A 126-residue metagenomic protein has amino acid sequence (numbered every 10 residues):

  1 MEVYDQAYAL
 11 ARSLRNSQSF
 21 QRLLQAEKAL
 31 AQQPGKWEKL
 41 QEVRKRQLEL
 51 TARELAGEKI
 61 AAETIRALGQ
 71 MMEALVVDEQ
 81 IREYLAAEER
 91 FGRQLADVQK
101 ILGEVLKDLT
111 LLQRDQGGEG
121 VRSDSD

Functional and structural regions predicted by a protein language model:
M1-D126: Terminal, compositionally biased segments used for targeting/anchoring and flexible tails
